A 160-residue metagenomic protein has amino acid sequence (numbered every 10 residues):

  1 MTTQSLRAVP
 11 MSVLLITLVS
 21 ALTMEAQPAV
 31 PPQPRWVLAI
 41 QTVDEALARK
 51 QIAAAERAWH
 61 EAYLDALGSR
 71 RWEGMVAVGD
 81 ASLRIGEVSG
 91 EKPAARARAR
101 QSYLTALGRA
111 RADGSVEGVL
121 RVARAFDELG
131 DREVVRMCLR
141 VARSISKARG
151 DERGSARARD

Functional and structural regions predicted by a protein language model:
P10-A21: Bacterial N-terminal signal peptides
S20-A58: N-terminal leader/linker segments that initiate helical-solenoid repeat arrays
Q33-T42, R71-V88, V116-A125: Amphipathic alpha-helical repeat scaffolds of TPR domains
V43-A53, I85-A97, E128-V135: Short coil/turn connectors between adjacent alpha-helices in alpha-solenoid helical repeat scaffolds
R70-E73, G114-S115, I145-A158: Boundary/linker segments of alpha-helical solenoid repeat arrays
E133-G150: TPR/TPR-like (Sel1-like) alpha-helical repeat modules
